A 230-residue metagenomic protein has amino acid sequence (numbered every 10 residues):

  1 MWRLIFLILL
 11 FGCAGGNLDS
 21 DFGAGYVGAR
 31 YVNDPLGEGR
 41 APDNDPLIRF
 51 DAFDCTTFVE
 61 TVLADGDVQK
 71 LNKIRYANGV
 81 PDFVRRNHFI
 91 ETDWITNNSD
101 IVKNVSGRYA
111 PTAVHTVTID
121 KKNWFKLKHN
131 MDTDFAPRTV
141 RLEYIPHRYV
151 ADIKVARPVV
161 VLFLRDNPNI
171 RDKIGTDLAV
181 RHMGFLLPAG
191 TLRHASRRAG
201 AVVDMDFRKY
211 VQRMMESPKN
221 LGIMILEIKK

Functional and structural regions predicted by a protein language model:
M1-L7: Sec-dependent signal peptide recognition, specifically the positively charged N-region followed immediately by
L7-G15: Hydrophobic h-region of N-terminal signal peptides that target proteins for export in Gram-negative bacteria
G15-R138, D152-V155, R165-I170: N-terminal capping segments
R157-V161, H182: Structural motif
F163-R165, S196: Conserved "cap/hinge" positions at secondary-structure junctions
K173-H194: Catalytic nucleophile-His microenvironment captured as a short glycine-rich beta-strand/loop that brackets
P188-D206: Catalytic Cys-His active-site segments of thiol-dependent hydrolases/isopeptidases
G200-K230: Conserved catalytic-core surface of thiol
